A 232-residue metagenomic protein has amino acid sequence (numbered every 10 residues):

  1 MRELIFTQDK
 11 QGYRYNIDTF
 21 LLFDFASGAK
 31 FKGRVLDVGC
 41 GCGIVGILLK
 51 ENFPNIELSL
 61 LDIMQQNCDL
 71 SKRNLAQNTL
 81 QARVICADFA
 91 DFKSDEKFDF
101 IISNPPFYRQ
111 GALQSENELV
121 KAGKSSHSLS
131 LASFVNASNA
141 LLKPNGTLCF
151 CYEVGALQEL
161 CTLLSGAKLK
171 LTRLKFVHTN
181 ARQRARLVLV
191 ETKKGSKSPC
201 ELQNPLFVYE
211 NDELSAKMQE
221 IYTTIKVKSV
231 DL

Functional and structural regions predicted by a protein language model:
M1-L4, D95, V227-L232: Short, Lys/Arg-enriched, disordered terminal segments
M1-R34, C40-C42, I47, E51 (+2 more regions): SAM-dependent Rossmann-like transferase core, predominantly class I methyltransferases with a strong bias toward
I5-T7, Q11, S128-A185: Conserved Class I SAM-dependent methyltransferase catalytic core
L22, N104, F134, T192: Residue-level signal for inorganic ion chemistry
F23, N117-V120, G166-A167: Glycine-rich, phosphate-binding/catalytic loops in enzymes
D24-E96, F100-S103, R109-Q114: Conserved SAM/SAH cofactor-binding pocket of Class I
F107-S133: Mobile active-site "lid"/loop adjacent to the S-adenosyl-L-methionine
R184-L232: SAM/dcSAM-binding transferase cores
